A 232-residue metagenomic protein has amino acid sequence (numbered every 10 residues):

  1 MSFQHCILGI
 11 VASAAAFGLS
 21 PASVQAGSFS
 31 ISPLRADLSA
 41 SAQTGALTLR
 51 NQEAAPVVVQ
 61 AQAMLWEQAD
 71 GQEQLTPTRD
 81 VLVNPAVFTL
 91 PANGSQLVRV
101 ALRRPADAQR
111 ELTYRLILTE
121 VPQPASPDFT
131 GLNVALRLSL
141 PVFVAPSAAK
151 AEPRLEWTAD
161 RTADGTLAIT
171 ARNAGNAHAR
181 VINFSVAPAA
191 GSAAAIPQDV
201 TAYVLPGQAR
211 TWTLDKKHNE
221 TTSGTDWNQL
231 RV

Functional and structural regions predicted by a protein language model:
M1-V11: Bacterial N-terminal signal peptides that target proteins for export
G9-S20: Bacterial N-terminal signal peptides
S20-A26: Sec/Tat signal peptide C-region and signal peptidase I cleavage site
A26-Q52, K150-T166, T201: Beta-sheet-dominated interaction scaffolds and their linkers
G45-N51, N93, V100, R115-T119 (+1 more regions): Buried hydrophobic-core signal for structured, non-transmembrane domains
E53-L75, A174-S192: Short acidic, flexible loop segments centered on an aromatic residue
E73-A106, A193-E220: Intrinsically disordered, low-complexity Pro/Gly/Ser/Thr-rich segments with frequent PxxP/GP/PP motifs and embedded
R103-A149, N219-V232: Terminal connector regions
